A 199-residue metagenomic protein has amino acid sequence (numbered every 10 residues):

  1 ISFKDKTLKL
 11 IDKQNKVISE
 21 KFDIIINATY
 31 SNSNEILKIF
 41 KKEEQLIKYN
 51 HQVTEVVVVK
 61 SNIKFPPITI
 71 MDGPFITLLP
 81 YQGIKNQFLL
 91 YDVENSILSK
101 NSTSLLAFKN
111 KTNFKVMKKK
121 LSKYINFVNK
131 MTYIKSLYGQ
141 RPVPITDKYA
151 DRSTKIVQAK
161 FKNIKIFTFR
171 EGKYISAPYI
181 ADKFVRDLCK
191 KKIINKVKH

Functional and structural regions predicted by a protein language model:
I1-K13: A conserved short coil-to-beta-strand element within the FAD-binding core of flavoproteins
K4, L79-G83, A159: Short beta-strand micro-motifs enriched in acidic
I18, F22-I68, G83-N86, V128: Central helical "cap/lid" subdomain
S19-K21, S99-S104, P178-Y179: A short, polar/proline- and glycine-enriched secondary-structure boundary/capping micro-motif
N27, T69, T77-L79, Q87-D92 (+1 more regions): Short hydrophobic-aromatic micro-motifs
Y30-N32, M71, T112-K120, K173-S176: Mid-domain beta-loop-alpha active-site segment that forms a flexible, acidic cofactor/metal-binding surface
I84-N86, N95-R141: Flavin-binding catalytic cores
S122-H199: C-terminal catalytic lobe of FAD-dependent flavoproteins
